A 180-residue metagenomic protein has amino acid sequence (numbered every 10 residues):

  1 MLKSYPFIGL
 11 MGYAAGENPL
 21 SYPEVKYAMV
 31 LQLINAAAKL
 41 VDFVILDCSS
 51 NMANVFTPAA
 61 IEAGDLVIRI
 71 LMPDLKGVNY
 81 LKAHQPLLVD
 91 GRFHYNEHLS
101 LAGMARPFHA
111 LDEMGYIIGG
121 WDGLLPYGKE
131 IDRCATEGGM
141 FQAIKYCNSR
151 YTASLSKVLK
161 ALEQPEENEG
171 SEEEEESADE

Functional and structural regions predicted by a protein language model:
M1-K39, C134-E137: P-loop/Walker-type NTP enzyme "switch/lid" segment
G12-Y13, I45-D47, I68-P73, L99-M104: Conserved beta-strand segments of the P-loop GTPase G domain that flank and frequently precede/overlap
E24-L31, K82-H109, A143-K145: P-loop/Walker A phosphate-binding loop and immediately adjacent motor/lid segment at beta-alpha junctions
L40-N51: Glycine-rich phosphate-binding loop used to anchor ATP phosphates in small-molecule kinases, encompassing both
F43, L66, G120-G123: Well-ordered beta-strand positions
V55-D74: Inter-motif core of Ras-like GTPase G domains
G103-K145, L155: Beta-strand-loop-alpha "switch" segments that mediate conformational coupling across diverse proteins
E137-E180: NTP-binding/hydrolysis catalytic cores, primarily Walker-type P-loop NTPases
